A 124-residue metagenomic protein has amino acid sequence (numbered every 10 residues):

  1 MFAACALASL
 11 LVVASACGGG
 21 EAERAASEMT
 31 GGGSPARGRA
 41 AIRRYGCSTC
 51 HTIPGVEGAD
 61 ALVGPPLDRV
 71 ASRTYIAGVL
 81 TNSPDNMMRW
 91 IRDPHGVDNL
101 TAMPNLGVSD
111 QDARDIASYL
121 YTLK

Functional and structural regions predicted by a protein language model:
M1-A6: Bacterial N-terminal signal peptides that target proteins for export
V13-A16: C-terminal motif of bacterial Sec signal peptides marking the signal peptidase cleavage site
G18-R43: Electrostatic cytochrome c docking/interface patches
G20, I53-P54: Cys/His-rich metal-chelating microdomains
G33, A40, G58-K124: Extracytoplasmic electron-transfer domains, predominantly the class I c-type cytochrome c fold
G46: The −1 position to Zn-ligating cysteines in a subset of zinc-ribbon hairpins
T49: Short, cysteine/histidine-rich loop/knuckle motifs that typically chelate Zn2+
